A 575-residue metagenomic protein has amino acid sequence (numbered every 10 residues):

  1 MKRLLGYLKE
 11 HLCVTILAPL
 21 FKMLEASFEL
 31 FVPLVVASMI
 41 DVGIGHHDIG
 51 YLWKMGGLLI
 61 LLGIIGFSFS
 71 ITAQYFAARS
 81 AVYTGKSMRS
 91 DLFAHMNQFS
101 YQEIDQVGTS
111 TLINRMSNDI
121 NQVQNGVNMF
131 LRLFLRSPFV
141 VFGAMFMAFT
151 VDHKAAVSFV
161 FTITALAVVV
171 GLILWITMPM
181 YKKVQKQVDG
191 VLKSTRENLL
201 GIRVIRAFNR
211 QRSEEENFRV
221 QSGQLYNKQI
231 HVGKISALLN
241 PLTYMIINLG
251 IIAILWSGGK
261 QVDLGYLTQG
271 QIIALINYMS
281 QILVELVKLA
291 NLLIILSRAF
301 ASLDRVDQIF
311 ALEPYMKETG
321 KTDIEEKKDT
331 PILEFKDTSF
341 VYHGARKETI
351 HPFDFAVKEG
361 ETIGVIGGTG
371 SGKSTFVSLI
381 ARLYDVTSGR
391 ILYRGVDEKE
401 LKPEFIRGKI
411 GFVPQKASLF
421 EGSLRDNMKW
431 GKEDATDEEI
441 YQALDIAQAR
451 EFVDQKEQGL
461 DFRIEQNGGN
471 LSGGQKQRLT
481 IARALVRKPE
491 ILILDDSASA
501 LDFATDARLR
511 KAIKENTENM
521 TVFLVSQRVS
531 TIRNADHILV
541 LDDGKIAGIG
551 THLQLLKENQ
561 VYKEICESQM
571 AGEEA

Functional and structural regions predicted by a protein language model:
M1, L20-F21, E25-A37, D41 (+12 more regions): Juxtamembrane helix-loop junctions of ABC transporter transmembrane domains
M1-E29, V36, I44-L58, A73-A77 (+15 more regions): Membrane-integrated ABC transporters
E10, V14-S27, L62, S68 (+3 more regions): Transmembrane helices of ABC transporter permease
E10-C13, A77, Y101-Q102, N118-V127 (+9 more regions): An intracellular "coupling" helix at the cytosolic face of ABC transporter transmembrane type-1 domains
H46-H47, V82, S90-N114, N118-I120 (+5 more regions): Short intracellular "coupling" helices and adjacent cytoplasmic loop segments at the cytosolic face of multi-pass
D48-L52, G57, M147-F161, H231-R305 (+1 more regions): Helix-loop-helix
E326-A575: ABC-type nucleotide-binding domain
